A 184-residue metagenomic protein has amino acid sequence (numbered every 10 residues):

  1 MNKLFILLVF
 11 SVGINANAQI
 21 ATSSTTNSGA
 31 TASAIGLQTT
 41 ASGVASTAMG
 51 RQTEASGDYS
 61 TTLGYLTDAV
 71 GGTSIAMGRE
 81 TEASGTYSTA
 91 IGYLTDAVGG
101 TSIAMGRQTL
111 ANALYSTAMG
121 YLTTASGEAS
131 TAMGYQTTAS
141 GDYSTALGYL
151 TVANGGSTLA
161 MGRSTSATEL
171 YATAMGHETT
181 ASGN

Functional and structural regions predicted by a protein language model:
M1-A21: Bacterial Sec-dependent N-terminal signal peptides
A16-N184: Periodic small-residue-enriched repeat registers in elongated scaffold domains
